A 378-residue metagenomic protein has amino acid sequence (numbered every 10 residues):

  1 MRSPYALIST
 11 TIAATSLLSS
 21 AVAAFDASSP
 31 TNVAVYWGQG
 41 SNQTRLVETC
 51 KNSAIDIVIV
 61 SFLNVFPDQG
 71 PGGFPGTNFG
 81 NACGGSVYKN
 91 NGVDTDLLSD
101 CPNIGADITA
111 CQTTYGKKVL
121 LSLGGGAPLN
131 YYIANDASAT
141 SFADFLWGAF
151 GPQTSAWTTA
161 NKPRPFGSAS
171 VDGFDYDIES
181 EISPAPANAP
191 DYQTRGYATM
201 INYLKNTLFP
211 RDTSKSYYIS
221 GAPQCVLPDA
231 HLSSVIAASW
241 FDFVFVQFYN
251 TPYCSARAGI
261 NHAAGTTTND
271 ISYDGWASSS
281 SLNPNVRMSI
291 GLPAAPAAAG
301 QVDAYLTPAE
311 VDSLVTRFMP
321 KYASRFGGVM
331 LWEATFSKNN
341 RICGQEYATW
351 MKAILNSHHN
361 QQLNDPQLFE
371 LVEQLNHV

Functional and structural regions predicted by a protein language model:
M1-A24, H377-V378: Fungal secretory targeting signals
S3, Q362-L363: Positively charged, low-complexity intrinsically disordered regions
V22-F25, I55, L63, N364-V378: N-terminal zymogen propeptides
F25-W276, L282-L314, A323-F326, T335-H358: Chitinase-like catalytic core of GlcNAc-active glycosidases
P320: Substrate-binding clefts and catalytic carboxylate motifs of secreted carbohydrate-active enzymes
